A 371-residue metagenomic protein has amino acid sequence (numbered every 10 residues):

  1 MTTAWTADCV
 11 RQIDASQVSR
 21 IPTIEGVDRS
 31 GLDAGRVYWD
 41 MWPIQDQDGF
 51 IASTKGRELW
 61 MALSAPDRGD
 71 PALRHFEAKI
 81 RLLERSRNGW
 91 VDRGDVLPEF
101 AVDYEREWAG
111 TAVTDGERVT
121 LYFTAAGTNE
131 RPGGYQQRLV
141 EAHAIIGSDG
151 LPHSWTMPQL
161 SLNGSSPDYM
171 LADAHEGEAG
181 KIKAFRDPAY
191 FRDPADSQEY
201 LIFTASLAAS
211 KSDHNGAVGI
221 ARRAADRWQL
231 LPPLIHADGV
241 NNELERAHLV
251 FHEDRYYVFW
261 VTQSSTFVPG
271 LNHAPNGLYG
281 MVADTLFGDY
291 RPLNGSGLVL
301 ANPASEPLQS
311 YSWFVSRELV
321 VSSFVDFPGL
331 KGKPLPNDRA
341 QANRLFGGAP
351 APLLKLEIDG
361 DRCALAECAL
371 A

Functional and structural regions predicted by a protein language model:
M1-A371: Carbohydrate-active catalytic/glycan-binding domains of CAZyme proteins, especially the secreted or lumenal ectodomains
